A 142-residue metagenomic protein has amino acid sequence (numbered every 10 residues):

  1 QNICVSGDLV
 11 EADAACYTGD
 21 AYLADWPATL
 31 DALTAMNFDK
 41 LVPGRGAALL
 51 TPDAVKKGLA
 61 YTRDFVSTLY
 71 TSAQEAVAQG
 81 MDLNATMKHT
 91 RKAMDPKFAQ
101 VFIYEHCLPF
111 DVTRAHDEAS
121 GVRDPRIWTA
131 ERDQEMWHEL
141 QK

Functional and structural regions predicted by a protein language model:
Q1-A28, A32: Catalytic core of the metallo-beta-lactamase
D13, S72-A76, A93, K97: Alpha-helix C-capping/helix-to-loop hinge sites
A14-T18, E75, H116: Short, well-ordered beta-strand elements within core beta-sheets of diverse protein domains
Y17, K57-Y61, I103: Alpha-helix capping and helix-loop boundary segments enriched in small/acidic/polar residues
P27-A85, H89: Divalent-metal (often Zn2+) His-rich catalytic cores of metallo-beta-lactamase-fold enzymes
Q79-K142: C-terminal regulatory/interaction regions
